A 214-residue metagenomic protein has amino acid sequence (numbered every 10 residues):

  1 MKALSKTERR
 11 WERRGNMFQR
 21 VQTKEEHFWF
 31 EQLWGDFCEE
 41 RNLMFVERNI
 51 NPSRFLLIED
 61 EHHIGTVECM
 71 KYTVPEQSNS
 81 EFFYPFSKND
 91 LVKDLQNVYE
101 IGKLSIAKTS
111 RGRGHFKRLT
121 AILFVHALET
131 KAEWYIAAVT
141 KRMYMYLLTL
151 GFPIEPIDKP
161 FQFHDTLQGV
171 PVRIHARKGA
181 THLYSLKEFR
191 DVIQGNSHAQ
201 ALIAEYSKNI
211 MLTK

Functional and structural regions predicted by a protein language model:
K2-I58, H63-T66: Short amphipathic alpha-helix that is part of the acyltransferase structural core
L57, C69-Y72, I106: GNAT/GCN5-related N-acetyltransferase fold signature
H62-Y72, E100: Conserved beta-strand in the GNAT
I64, V74-E76, G179-T181: Short, acidic Gly/Pro/Ser/Thr-rich loop/turn segments
T66, T130, L202-Y206: Structured alpha-helical
E68, Y72-F86: A short, polar/charged loop-to-alpha-helix boundary motif
Y84-R173, K178: Acyl-donor binding region in acyl/amide transferases
K178-K214: Acidic/histidine-enriched, glycine/proline-rich intrinsically disordered or flexible terminal extensions
